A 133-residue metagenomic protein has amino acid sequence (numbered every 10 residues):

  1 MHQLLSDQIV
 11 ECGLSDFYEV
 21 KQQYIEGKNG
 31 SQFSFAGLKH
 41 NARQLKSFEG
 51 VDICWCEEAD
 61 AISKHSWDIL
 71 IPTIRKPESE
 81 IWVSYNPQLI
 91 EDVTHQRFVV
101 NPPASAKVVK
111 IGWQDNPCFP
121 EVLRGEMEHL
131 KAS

Functional and structural regions predicted by a protein language model:
M1-S133: Phosphate/NTP-binding elements of NTP-utilizing enzymes
